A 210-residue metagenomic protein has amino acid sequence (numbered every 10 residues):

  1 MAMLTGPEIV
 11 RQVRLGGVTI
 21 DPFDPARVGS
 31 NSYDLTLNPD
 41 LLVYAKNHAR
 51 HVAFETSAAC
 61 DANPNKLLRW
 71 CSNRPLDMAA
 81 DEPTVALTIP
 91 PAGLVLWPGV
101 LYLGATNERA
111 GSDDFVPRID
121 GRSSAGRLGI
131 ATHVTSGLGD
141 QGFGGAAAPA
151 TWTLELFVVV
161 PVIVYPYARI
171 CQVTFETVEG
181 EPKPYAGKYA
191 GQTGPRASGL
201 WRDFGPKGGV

Functional and structural regions predicted by a protein language model:
M1-V210: DUTPase catalytic domain/fold
